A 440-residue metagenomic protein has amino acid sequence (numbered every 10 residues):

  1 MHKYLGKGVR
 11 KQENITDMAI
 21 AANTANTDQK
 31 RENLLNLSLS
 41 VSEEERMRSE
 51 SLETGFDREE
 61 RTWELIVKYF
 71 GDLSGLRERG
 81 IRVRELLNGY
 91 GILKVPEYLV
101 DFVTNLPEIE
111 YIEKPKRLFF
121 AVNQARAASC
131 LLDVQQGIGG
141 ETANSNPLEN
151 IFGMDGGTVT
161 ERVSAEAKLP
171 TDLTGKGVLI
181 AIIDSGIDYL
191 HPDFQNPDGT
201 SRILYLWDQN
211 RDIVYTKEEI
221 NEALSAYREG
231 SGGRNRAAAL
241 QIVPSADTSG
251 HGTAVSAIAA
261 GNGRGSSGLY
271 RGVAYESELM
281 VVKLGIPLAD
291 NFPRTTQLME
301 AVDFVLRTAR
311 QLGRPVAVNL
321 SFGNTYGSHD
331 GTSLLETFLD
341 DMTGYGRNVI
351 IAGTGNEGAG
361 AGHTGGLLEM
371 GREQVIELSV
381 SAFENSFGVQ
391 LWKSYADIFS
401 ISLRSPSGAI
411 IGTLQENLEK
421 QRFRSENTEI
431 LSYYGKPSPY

Functional and structural regions predicted by a protein language model:
M1-G91, Y98-L169: Autoinhibitory N-terminal propeptides
G91, Q374-I376: Short strand-edge motifs at loop-to-beta-strand transitions and within beta-strands of extracellular beta-rich domains
V95-Y98, Q135-F152, V159-L169, V178 (+4 more regions): Short alpha-helical segments and helix-capping/turn motifs at coil-helix boundaries
T104, Q135, F152, V163-E166 (+10 more regions): Short, well-ordered alpha-helical packing segments
L132-E161, V214-P244, E429-Y440: Surface-exposed acidic, glycine/proline-enriched linker/cap segments that occur as 15-30-residue helix-coil
A167-T296, G313-A317, R347, N385 (+1 more regions): Subtilisin-like serine protease catalytic core
I286-L368, R372, F383-I410, E419-Y440: Substrate-binding/access-modulating region of protease and related hydrolase catalytic domains
